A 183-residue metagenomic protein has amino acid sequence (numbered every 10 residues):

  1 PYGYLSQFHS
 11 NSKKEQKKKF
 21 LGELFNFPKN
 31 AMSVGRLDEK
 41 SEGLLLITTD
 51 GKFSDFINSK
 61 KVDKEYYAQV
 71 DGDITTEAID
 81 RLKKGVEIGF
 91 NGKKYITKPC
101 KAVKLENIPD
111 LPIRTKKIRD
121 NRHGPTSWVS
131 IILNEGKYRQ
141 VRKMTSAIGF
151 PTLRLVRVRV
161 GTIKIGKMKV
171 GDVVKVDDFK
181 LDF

Functional and structural regions predicted by a protein language model:
P1-F183: RNA pseudouridine synthases
